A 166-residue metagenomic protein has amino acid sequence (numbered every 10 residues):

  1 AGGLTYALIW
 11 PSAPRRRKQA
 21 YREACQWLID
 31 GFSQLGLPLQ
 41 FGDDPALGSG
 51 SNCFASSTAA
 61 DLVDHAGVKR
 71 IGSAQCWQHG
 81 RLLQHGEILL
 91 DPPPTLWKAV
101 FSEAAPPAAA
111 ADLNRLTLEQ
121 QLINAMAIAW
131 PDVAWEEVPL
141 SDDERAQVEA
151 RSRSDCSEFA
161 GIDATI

Functional and structural regions predicted by a protein language model:
A1, R70, Q78: Short glycine/serine/threonine-biased micro-segments
A1-R16: A glycine-rich, hydrophobic loop/mini-helix early in the fold
G2, S56-A59, L82-Q84: A generic structural signal for well-ordered coil/turn residues at beta-strand boundaries that shape enzyme active-site
L8-S12, D64, L90: Short beta-strand-to-loop capping motifs
P14-Q26, C53-S57, L116: Short, amphipathic alpha-helical segments
R15, Q26-G48, W77-I166: Long, positively charged amphipathic alpha-helical accessory segments at protein N-termini or as interdomain linkers
F41-L62: Charged mid-protein connector segments
S56-Q75: Aromatic/basic-lined ligand-recognition segments that form π-stacking hydrophobic pockets flanked by Lys/Arg to engage
